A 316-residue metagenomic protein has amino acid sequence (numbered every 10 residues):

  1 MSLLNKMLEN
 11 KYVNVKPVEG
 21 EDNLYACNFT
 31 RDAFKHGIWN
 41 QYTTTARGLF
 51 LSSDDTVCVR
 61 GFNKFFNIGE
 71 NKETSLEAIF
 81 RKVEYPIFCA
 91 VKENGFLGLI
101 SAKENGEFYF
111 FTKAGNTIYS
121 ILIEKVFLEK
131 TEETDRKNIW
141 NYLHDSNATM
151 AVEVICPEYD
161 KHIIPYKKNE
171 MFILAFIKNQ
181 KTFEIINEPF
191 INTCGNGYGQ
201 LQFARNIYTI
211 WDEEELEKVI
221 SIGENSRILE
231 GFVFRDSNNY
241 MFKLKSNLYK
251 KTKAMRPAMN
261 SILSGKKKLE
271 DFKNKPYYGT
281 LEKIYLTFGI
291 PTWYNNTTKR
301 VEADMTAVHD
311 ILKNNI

Functional and structural regions predicted by a protein language model:
M1-I316: Core nucleotide-handling region used for phosphoryl-transfer chemistry
